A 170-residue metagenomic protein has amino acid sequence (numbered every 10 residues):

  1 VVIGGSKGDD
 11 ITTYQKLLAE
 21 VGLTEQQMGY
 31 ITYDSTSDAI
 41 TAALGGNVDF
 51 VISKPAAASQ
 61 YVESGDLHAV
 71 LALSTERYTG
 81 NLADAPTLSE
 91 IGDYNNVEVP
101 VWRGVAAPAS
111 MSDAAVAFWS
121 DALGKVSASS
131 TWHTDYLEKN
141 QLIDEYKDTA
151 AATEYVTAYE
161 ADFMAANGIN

Functional and structural regions predicted by a protein language model:
V1-G4, L142-I143: Short, well-ordered beta-strand elements
G4-A85: Ligand-binding pocket segment of bilobal, Venus flytrap-like solute-binding proteins
S6-D9, Y94-V97, Y155: A generic short alpha-helical patch detector that favors 3-5-residue windows in or near N-terminal regions
G8, D34-S37, I52, A109-A114 (+2 more regions): Soluble non-cytosolic domains of exported or imported proteins
I11-T12, P100, T131: A generic alpha-helix surface/boundary motif
V21, E63, E90, D113-N170: An extracytoplasmic/periplasmic, membrane-proximal ligand-sensing/linker region
E25-Q26, A69, N95-N96, I143-D144: Residue-level detector of short coil/turn "hinge" positions at structural boundaries
S59-A128: C-terminal lobe and pocket-closing loops of periplasmic/extracytoplasmic Venus-flytrap solute-binding proteins
